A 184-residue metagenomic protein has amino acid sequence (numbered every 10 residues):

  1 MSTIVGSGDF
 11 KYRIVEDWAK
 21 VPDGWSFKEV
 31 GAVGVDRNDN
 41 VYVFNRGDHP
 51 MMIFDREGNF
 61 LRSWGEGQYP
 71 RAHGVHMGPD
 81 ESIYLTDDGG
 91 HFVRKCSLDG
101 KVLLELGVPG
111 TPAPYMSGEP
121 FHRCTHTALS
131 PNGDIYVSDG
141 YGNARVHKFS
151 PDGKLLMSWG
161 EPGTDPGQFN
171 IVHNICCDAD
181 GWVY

Functional and structural regions predicted by a protein language model:
M1-Y184: Eukaryotic scaffold repeat domains enriched in small/polar residues
